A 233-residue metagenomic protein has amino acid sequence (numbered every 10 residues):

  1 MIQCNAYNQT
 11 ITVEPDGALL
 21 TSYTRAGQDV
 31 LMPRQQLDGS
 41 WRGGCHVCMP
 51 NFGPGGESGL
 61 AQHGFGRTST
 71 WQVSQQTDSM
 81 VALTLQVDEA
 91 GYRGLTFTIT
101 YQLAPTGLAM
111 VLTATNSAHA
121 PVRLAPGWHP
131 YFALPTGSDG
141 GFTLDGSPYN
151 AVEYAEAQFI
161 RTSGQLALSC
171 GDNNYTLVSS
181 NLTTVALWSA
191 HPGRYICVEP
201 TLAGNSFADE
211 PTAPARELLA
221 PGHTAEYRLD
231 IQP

Functional and structural regions predicted by a protein language model:
M1-G43, Q165-L182, H223-P233: Beta-strand-rich N-terminal accessory domains
R25, D29-G66, V178-C197: Hot-dog-fold acyl-thioester-processing enzymes
L60-A104: Extended, loop-rich substrate-binding clefts of extracytoplasmic carbohydrate-active enzymes
S74-M80, Q102-G107, A118, L134-T136 (+2 more regions): A short, structured loop/turn motif at beta-sheet edges
L85-P130: Acidic, contiguous internal or C-terminal segments within carbohydrate-active enzymes that form a structured patch used
T98-T100, A155-Q158, P214-L219: Beta-strand-rich interaction surfaces with strong enrichment in secreted/lumenal proteins
P121-A125, P130-V185: Active-site/ligand-binding surface loops and adjacent short beta/alpha elements that line catalytic pockets across
R194-L218: A conserved acidic, glycine/proline-rich C-terminal tail/linker
